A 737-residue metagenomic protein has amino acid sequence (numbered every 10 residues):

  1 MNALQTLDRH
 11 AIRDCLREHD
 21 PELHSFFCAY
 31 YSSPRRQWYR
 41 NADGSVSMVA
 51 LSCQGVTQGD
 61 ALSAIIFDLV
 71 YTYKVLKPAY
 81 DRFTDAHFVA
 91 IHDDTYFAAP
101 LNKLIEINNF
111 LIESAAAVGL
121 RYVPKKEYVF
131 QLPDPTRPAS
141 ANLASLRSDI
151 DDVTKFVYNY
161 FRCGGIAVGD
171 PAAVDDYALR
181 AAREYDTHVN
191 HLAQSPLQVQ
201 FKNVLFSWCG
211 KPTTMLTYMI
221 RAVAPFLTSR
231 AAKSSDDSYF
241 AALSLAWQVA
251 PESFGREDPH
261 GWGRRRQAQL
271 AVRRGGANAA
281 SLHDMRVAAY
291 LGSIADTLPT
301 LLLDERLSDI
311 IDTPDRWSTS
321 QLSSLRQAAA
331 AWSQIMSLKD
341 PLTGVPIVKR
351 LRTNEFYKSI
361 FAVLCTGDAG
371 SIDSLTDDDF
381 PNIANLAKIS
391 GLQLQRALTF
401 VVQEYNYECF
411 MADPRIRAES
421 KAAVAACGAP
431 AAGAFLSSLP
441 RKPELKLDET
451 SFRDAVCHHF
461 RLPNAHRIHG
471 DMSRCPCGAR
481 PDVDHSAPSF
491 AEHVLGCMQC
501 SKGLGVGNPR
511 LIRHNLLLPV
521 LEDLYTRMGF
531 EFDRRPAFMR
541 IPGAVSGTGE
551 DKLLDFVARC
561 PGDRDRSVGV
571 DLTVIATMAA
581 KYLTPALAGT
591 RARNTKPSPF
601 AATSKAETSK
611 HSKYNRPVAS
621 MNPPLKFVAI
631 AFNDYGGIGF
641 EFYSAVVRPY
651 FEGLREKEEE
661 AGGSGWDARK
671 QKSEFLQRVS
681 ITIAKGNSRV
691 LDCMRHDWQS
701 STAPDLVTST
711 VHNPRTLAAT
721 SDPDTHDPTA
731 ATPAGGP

Functional and structural regions predicted by a protein language model:
M1-P737: Nucleic-acid-interacting cores, centered on viral/eukaryotic replication and modification enzymes
